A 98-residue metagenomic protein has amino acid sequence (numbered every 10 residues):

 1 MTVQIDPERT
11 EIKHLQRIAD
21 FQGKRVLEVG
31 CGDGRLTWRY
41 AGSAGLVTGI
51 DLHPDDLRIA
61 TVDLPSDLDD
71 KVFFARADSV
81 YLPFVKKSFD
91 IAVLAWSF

Functional and structural regions predicted by a protein language model:
M1-V3: N-terminal, positively charged/glycine-rich alpha-helical extensions of SAM-dependent methyltransferases
I5-K24: Conserved alpha-helix/loop element of class I SAM-dependent methyltransferases that forms part of the SAM/SAH-binding
D20-F21, A41, K86: A short, aliphatic-rich alpha-helical micro-motif
K24, G45, D90: Conserved acidic residues
L27, D33-L82: Class I SAM-dependent methyltransferase SAM/SAH-binding core
V80-A92: A short acidic, Gly/Pro-enriched loop at the edge of an enzyme's catalytic core that lines a small-molecule cofactor
L94-S97: A short beta-strand submotif of the Rossmann-like class I SAM-dependent methyltransferase core that lines
